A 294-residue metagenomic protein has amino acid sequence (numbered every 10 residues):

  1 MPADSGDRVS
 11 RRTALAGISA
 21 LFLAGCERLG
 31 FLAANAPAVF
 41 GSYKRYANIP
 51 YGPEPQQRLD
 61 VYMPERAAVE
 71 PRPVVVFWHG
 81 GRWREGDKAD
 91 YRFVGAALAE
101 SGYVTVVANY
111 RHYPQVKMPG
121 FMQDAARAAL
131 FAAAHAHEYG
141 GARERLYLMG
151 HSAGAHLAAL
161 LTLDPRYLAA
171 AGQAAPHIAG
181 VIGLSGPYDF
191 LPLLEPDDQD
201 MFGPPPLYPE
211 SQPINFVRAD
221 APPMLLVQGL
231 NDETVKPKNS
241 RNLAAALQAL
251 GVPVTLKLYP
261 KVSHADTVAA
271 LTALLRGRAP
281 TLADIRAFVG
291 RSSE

Functional and structural regions predicted by a protein language model:
M1-V9, A16-A24: N-terminal secretory signal peptides
F31-A67: N-terminal cap/lid segment of alpha/beta-hydrolase-fold proteins
E54, G186-F216, P222: Mobile cap/lid helix-loop segments that gate and shape the active-site cleft of serine hydrolases
P71-G80: Short beta-strand element of the alpha/beta-hydrolase
G86-V94, V106-R143, L275-R276: Catalytic nucleophile-loop/oxyanion-hole region of alpha/beta-hydrolase and closely related hydrolase-like folds
A133-L194: Primarily recognizes the serine-hydrolase "nucleophile elbow" in alpha/beta-hydrolase and SGNH/GDSL folds
L226-Q228, D232: Short beta-strand/loop motif that positions the catalytic acidic residue of the alpha/beta-hydrolase fold
A249-E294: C-terminal catalytic histidine-bearing segment of alpha/beta-hydrolase fold enzymes
